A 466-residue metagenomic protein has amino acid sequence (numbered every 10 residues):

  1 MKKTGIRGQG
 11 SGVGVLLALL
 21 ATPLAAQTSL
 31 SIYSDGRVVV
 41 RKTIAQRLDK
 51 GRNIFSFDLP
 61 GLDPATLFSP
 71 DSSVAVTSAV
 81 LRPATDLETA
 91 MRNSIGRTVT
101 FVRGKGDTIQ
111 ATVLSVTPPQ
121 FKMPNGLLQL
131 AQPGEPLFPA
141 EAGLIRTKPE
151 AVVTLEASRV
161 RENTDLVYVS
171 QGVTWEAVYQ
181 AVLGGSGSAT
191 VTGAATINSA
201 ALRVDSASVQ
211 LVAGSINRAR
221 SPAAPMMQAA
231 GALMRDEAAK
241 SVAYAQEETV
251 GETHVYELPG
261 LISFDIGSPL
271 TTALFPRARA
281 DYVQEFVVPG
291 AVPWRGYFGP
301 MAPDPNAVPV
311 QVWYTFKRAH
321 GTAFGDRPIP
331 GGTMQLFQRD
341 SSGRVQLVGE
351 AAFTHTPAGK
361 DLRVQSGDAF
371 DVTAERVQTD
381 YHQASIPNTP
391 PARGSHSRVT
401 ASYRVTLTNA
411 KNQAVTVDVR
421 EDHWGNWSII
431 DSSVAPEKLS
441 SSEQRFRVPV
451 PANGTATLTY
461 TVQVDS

Functional and structural regions predicted by a protein language model:
M1-K3: Positively charged n-region of N-terminal signal peptides that target proteins for export
G5-G14: Short polybasic linear motifs
V15-L19, P23-S466: Long, intrinsically disordered, low-complexity accessory segments associated with secretion and vesicular trafficking
